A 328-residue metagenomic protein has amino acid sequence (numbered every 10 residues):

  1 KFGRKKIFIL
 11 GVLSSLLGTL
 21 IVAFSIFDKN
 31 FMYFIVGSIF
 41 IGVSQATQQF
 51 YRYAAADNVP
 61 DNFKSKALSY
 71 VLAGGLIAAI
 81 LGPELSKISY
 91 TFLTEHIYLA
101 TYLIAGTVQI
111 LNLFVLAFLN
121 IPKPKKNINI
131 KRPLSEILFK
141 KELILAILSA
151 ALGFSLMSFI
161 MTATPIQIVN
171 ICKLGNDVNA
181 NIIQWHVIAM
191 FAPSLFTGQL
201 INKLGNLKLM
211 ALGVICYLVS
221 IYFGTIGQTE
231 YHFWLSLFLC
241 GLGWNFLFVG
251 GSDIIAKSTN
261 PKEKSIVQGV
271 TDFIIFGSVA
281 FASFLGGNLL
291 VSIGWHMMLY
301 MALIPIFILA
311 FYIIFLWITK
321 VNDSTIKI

Functional and structural regions predicted by a protein language model:
K1-R4, P193-N206, L290: Helix-to-loop junctions at the C-terminal end of transmembrane segments in multipass secondary transporters
L13-D28, C216-Q228: C-terminal ends and interior cores of transmembrane alpha-helices in multi-pass membrane transporters/permeases
F31-A46, H232-F246: Hydrophobic core of transmembrane alpha-helices in multi-pass small-molecule transporters, especially MFS/SLC-type
G37-A73: Cytoplasmic helix-loop-helix junction between adjacent transmembrane helices in 12-TM secondary transporters
K66-S86, I274-A282: Glycine-rich segments within core transmembrane alpha-helices of 12-TM secondary carriers
S86, G106-K125, Y312-W317: C-terminal membrane-cytosol helix-exit motif in multi-pass small-molecule transporters
I121-L148: Juxtamembrane intracellular "pre-TM" segments in multi-pass secondary transporters
T162-V178, I182: Short amphipathic helix-loop junctions that connect adjacent transmembrane helices in Major Facilitator Superfamily/SLC
